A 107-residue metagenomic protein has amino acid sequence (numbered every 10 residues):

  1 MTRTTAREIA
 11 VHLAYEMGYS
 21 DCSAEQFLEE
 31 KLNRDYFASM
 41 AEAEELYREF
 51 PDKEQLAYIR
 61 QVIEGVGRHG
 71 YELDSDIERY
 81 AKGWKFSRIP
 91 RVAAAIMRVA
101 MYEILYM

Functional and structural regions predicted by a protein language model:
M1-M107: N-terminal interaction/assembly modules
